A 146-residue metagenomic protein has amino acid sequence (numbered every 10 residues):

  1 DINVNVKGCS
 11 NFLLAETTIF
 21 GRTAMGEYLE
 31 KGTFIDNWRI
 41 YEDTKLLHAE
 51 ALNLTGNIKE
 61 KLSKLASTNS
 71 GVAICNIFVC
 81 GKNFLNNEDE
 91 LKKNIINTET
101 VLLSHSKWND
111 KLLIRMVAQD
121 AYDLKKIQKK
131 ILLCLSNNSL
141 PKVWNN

Functional and structural regions predicted by a protein language model:
D1-K7: Well-ordered alpha/beta subsegment
T18, R22-N146: A structural signal for small-residue-enriched, beta-sheet-centric alpha/beta enzyme cores and oligomeric scaffold folds
